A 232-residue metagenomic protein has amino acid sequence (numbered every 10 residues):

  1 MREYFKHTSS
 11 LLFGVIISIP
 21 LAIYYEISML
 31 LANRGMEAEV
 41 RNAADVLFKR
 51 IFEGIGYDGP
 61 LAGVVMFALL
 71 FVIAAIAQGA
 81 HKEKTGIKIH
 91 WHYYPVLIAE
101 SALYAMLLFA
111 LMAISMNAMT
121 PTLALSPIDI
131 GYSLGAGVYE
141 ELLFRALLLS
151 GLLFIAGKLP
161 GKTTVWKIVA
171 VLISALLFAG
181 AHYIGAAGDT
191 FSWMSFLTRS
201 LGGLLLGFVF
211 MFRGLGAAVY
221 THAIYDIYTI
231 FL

Functional and structural regions predicted by a protein language model:
R2-I19, I89-A102: Alpha-helical transmembrane segments and their helix-start/interface "positive-inside/aromatic belt" motifs in integral
S18-V40, M112-N117: Alpha-helical transmembrane segments of multi-pass membrane proteins
I19-E26, V64-G79, A105-L111, L176-L177: Hydrophobic core of alpha-helical transmembrane segments in multi-pass integral membrane proteins
L30, A113-T122, A181-A187: Juxtamembrane "helix-exit" motif on the non-cytosolic side of transmembrane helices
E37-I55, A118-G131, T190-M194: Membrane-interface interhelical loops and short amphipathic "cap" helices that link adjacent transmembrane segments
F48-L70: Interfacial helix-start motif at the membrane-water boundary
Q78-G137, L153-G161: Juxtamembrane helix-loop-helix connectors linking adjacent transmembrane helices in multi-pass membrane enzymes
S126-L232: Transmembrane helix-loop-helix hairpins at the membrane interface of multi-pass integral membrane proteins
